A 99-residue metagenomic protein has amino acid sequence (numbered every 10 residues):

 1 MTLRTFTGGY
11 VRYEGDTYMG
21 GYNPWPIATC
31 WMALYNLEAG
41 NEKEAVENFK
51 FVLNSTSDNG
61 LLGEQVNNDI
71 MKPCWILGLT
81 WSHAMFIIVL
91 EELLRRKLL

Functional and structural regions predicted by a protein language model:
M1-W25, E47-L99: Extended glycan-interaction surfaces of carbohydrate-active proteins
C30-L53: Alpha-helical support elements that line or immediately flank enzyme active sites and cofactor-binding pockets
